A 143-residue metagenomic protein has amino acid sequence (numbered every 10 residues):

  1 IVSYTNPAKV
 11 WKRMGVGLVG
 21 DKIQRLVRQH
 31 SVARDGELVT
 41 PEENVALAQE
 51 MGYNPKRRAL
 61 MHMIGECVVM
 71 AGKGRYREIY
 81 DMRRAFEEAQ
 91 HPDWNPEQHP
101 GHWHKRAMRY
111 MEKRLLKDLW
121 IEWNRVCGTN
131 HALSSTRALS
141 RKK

Functional and structural regions predicted by a protein language model:
I1-H104, E122: Phosphate-backbone recognition surface of nucleic-acid-processing proteins
G15, V19, E42, H131-R141: Catalytic phosphate/metal-binding cores of nucleic-acid and nucleotide-processing enzymes, i.e., regions that mediate
Q98-T136, S140: Basic, amphipathic alpha-helical segments enriched in Lys/Arg and hydrophobic/aromatic residues
